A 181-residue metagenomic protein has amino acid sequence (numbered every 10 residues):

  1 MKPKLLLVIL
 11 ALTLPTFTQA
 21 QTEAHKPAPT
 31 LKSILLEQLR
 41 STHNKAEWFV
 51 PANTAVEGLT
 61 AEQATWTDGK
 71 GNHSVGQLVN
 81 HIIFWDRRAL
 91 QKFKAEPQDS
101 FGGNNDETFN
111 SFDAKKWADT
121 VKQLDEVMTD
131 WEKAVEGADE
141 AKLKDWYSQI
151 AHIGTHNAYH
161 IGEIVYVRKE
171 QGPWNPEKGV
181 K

Functional and structural regions predicted by a protein language model:
M1-P27: Bacterial Sec-dependent N-terminal signal peptides
E23-E37: N-terminal low-complexity, Pro/Thr/Ser-rich intrinsically disordered segments that act as propeptides or flexible
A28, R40-K45, F49, N53 (+2 more regions): Short, contiguous alpha-helical
L35-T42, A114-A118: Active-site rim elements
E37, V50, T54, G76 (+4 more regions): Solvent-exposed, polar/charged alpha-helical surfaces in well-ordered, non-transmembrane soluble domains, broadly
T108-A141, D145-A151: Acidic/histidine-rich alpha-helical segments that form the ligand environment of transition-metal centers
